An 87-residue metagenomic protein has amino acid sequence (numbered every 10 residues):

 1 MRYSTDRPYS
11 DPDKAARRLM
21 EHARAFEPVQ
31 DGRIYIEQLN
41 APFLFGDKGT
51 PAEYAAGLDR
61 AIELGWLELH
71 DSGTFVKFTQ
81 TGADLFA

Functional and structural regions predicted by a protein language model:
M1-A52: Short amphipathic alpha-helical interface segments
R18, Q38, A56, R60 (+1 more regions): Amphipathic alpha-helical interaction segments
K48-E63: Short amphipathic alpha-helical interaction segments
E63-S72: A short, conserved structural fragment
D71-A87: Accessory beta->alpha helical hairpin/"wing" motif in late/C-terminal subdomains of nucleic-acid enzymes
